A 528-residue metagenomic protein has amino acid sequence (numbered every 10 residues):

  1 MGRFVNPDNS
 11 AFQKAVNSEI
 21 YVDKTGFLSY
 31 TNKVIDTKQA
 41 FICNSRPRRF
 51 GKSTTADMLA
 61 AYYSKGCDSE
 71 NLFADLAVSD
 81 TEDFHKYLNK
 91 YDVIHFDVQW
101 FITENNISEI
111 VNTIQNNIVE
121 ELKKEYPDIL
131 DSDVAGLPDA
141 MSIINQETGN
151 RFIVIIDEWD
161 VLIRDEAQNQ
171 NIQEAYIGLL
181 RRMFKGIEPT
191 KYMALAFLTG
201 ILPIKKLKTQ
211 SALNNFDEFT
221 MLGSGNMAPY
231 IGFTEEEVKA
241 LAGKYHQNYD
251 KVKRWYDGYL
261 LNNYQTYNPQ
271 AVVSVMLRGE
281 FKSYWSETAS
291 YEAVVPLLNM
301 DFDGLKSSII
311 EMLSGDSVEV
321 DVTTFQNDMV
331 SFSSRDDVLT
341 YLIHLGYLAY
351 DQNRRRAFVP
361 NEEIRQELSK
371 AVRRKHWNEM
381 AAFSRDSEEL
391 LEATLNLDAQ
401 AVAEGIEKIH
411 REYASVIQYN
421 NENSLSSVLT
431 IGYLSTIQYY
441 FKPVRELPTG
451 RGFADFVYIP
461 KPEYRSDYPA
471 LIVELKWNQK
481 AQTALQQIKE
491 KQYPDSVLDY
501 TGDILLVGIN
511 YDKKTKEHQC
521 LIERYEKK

Functional and structural regions predicted by a protein language model:
M1-N421, T436, V444: Phosphate-binding site recognition
I143-T148, I437-D467: Active-site metal-binding core of divalent-cation-utilizing nuclease and nuclease-like domains
I153, P469-V473, L505: Structural motif
Q173-L179, W477-P494: Mg2+/Mn2+-dependent nuclease catalytic core
M183-T190, T340-L348, T430-S435, Q487-V507: Metal-dependent nuclease catalytic cores in nucleic-acid-processing enzymes, especially RNase H-like/related
L429, A454-P460, Y468-Q479, K491: Conserved catalytic cores of phosphodiester-cleaving nucleases, focusing on short active-site segments
S496, G502-K528: Domain-level recognition of nuclease-like catalytic cores that cleave nucleotide substrates
